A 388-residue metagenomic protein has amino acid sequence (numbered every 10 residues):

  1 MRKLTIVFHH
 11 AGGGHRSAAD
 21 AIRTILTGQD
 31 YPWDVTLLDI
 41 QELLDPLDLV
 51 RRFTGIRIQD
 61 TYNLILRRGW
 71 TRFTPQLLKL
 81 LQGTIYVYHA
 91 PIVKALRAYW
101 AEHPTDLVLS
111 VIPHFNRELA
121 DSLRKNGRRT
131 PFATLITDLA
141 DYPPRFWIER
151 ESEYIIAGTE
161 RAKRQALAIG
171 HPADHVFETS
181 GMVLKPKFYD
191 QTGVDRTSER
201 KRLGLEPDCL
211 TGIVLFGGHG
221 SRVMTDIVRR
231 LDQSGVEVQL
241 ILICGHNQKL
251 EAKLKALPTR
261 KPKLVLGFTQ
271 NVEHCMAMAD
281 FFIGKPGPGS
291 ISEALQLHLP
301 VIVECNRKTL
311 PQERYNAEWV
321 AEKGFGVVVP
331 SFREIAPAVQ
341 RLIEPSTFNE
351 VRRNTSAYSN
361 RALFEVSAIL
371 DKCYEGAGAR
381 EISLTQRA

Functional and structural regions predicted by a protein language model:
A21-H103: Conserved N-terminal ligand/cofactor-binding loop architecture of enzyme catalytic domains
R72-G170, H175-E178: Active-site and donor-binding regions of nucleotide-sugar-utilizing enzymes
E153-T211, F216-G217, H246: A nucleotide-sugar donor-handling region in carbohydrate enzymes
V194-K201, L205-M278: Donor-nucleotide binding loops and adjacent catalytic segments primarily of GT-B fold Leloir glycosyltransferases
A277-S290: Acidic donor-binding loop of glycosyltransferase active sites
A321-G324, P330-T347: C-terminal "capping" alpha-helix adjacent to the active site of nucleotide-linked donor transferases in cell-envelope
T347-R361: A short, well-ordered alpha-helix in the C-terminal region of glycosyltransferases
N360-A388: C-terminal alpha-helical cap of glycosyltransferases
